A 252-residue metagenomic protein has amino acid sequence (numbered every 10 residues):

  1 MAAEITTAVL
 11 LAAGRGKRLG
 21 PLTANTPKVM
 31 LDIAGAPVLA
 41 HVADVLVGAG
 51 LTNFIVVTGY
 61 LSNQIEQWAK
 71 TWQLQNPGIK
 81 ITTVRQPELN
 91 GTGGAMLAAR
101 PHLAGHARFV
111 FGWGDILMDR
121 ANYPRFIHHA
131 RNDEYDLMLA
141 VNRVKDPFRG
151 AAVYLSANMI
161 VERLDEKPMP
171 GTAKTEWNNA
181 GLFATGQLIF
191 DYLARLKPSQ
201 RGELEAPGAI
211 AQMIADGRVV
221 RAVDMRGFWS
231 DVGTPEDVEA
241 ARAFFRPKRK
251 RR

Functional and structural regions predicted by a protein language model:
M1-L10, R18, D32, A36-F111 (+2 more regions): Conserved N-terminal catalytic core of the sugar/cofactor nucleotidyltransferase
A24-K28: Short alpha-helical oligomerization interface
M30, V153-L155, A222: A structural signal for short hydrophobic beta-strand segments in well-ordered beta-sheet cores
L51, H106, E134-Y135, R218: Short, high-confidence coil segments that cap the C-terminus of an alpha-helix and link into the following beta-strand
G114-L117: The conserved acidic donor/metal-binding loop of glycosyltransferases
A121-R149: Conserved donor-nucleotide/metal-binding helix-loop-beta segment in metal-dependent transferases, i.e., the alpha-helix
R131, I160-S230, E236-R252: Catalytic-core segments of class I nucleotidyltransferases/pyrophosphorylases that form NMP-activated intermediates
F148-E162: Conserved catalytic core of nucleotide-sugar-dependent glycosyltransferases
